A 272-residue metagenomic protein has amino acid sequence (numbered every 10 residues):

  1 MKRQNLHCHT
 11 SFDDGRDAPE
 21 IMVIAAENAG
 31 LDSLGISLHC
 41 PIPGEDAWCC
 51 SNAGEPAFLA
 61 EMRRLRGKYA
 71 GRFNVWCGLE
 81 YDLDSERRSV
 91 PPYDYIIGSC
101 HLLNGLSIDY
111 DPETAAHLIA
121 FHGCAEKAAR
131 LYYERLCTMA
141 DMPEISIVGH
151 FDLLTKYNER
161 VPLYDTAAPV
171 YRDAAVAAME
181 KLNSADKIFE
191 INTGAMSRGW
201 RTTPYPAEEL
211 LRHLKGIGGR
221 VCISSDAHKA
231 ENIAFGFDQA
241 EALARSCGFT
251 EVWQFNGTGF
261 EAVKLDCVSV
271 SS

Functional and structural regions predicted by a protein language model:
M1-L83, R88-V90, D94, Y157 (+4 more regions): An N-terminally biased module of ancient metal coordination in phosphate/nucleic-acid-related enzymes
M1-T10, P19, G105, V161-S272: Charged catalytic cores and adjacent phosphate/nucleic-acid-binding surfaces used for phosphate/nucleic-acid chemistry
E27, A140-D141, K215, R245: Non-catalytic positions within long, well-ordered alpha-helices that form the structural scaffold/packing of enzyme
L34-I36, I96, V148, F189 (+1 more regions): Hydrophobic residues within beta-strands of alpha/beta enzymes
S37, S99, F151, N192 (+1 more regions): Conserved residues at the C-terminal ends of beta-strands
C40-P43, N104-L106, T155-Y157, A195-S197: Feature marks short, surface-exposed loop/turn motifs that line or immediately flank catalytic pockets and channel
W48, N52-S184, V268-S272: Extended substrate/RNA-proximal surfaces in nucleic-acid metabolism proteins
